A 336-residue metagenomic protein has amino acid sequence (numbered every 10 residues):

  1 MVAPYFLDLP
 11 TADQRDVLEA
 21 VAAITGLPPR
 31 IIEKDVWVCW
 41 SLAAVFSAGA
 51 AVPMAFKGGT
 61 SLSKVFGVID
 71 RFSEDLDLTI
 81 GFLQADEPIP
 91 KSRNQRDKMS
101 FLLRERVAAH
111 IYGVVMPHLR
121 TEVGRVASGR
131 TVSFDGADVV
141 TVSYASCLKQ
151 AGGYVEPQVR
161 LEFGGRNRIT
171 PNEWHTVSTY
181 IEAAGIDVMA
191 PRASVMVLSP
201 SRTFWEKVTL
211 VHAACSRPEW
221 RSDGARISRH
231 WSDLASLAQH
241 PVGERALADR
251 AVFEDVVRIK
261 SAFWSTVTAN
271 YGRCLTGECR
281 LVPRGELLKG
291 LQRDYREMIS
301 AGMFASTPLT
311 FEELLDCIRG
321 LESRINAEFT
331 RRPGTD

Functional and structural regions predicted by a protein language model:
M1-M54, F66-D70, G81-D336: Structured mid-to-C-terminal alpha-helical surface segments
M54-S61: Short gly/ser-rich loop at a beta-strand->alpha-helix junction or flexible surface loop bordering the NTP-binding
